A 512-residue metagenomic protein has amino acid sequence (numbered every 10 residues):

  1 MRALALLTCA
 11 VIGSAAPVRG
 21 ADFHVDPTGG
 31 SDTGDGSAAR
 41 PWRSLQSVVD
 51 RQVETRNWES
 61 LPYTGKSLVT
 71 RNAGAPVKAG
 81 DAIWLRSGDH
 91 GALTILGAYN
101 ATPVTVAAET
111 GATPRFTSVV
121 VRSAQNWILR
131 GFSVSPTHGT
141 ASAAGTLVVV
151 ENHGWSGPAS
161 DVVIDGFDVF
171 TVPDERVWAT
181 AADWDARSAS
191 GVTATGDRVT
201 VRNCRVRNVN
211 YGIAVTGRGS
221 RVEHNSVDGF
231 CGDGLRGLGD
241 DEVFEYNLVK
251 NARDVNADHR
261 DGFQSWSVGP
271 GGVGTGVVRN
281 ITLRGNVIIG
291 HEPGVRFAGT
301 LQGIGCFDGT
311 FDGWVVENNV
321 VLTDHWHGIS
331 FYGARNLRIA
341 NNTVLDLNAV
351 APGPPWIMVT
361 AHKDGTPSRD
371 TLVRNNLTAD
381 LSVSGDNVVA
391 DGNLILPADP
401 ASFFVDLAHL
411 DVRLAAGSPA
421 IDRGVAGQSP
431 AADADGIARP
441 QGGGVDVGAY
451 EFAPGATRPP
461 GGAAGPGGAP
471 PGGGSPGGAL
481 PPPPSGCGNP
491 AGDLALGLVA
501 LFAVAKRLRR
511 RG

Functional and structural regions predicted by a protein language model:
P27-L85, S418, D446: Acidic Gly/Asp/Thr-rich repetitive segments characteristic of extracellular carbohydrate-active and adhesion proteins
V49, K66-P76, G91-Y99, R115-V121 (+3 more regions): Short, T/G/N/S-enriched strand-turn elements that build extracellular solenoid repeat scaffolds
K78-A79, W84-L147, V163-A186, S190 (+1 more regions): Right-handed parallel beta-helix/beta-spiral solenoid domain characteristic of secreted/periplasmic
A82, P103, E109-T110, Q125-P136 (+12 more regions): Right-handed parallel beta-helix
A92, S118, N126, T140-A141 (+12 more regions): Structural detector of coil-to-beta-strand junctions
L396-G455: C-terminal accessory segments
A456-L498: Ser/Thr-rich, Pro/Gly/Ala-heavy low-complexity intrinsically disordered linkers and tails of secreted extracellular
G492-R510: A cross-kingdom C-terminal cell-surface attachment/processing module
